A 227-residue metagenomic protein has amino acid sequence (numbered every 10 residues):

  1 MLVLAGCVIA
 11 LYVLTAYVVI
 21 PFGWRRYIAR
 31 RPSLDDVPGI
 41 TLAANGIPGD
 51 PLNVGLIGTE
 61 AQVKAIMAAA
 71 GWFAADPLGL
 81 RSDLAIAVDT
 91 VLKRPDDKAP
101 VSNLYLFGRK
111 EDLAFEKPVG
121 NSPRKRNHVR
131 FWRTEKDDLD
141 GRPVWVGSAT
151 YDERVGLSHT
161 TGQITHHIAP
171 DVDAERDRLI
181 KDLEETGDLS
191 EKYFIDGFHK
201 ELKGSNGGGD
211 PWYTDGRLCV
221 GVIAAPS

Functional and structural regions predicted by a protein language model:
M1-V3, D36: Short N-terminal helix-initiation segments at or just after the protein's N-terminus
V3-P21: Hydrophobic membrane-insertion alpha-helices, especially the h-region of bacterial N-terminal signal peptides
V8, Y12, L52-L56, I168: Generic alpha-helical structural element
V18, Q62, A174-R178: Exposed alpha-helical structural elements
R26-T41: Alpha-helical transmembrane signal-anchor/signal-peptide segments
P38-K64: Terminal, regulation- and interaction-focused segments at domain boundaries
G58-L92: Extracytoplasmic/periplasmic/luminal assembly and interaction segments in envelope/secretory/respiratory proteins
A87-S227: A cross-kingdom signal targeting lumenal/periplasmic-facing segments of multi-pass membrane and secretory-pathway
